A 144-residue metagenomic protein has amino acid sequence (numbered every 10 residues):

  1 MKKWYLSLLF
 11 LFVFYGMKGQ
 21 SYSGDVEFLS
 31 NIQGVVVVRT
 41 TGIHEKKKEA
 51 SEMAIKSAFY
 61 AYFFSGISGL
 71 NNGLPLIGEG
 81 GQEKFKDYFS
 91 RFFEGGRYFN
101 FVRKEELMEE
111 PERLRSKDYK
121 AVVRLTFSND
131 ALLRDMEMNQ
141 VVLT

Functional and structural regions predicted by a protein language model:
W4-V13: Sec-dependent N-terminal signal peptides
G19-T144: Domain-level marker for long, solvent-exposed, non-transmembrane regions
